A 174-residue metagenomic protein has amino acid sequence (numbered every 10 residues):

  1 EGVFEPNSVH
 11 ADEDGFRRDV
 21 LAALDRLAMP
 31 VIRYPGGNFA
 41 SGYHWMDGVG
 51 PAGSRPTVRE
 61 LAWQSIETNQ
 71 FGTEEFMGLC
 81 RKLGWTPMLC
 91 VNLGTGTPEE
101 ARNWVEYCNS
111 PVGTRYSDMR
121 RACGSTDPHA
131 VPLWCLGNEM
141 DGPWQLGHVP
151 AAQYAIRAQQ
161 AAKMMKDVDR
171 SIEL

Functional and structural regions predicted by a protein language model:
E1-L174: Non-catalytic accessory regions flanking glycosidase/transglycosidase catalytic cores in CAZymes
